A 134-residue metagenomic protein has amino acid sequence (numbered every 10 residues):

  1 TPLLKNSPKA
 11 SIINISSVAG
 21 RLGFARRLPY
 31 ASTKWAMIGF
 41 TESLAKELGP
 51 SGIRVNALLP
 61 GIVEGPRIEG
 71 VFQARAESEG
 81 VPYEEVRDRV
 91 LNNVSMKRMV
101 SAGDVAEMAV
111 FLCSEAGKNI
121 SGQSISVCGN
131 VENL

Functional and structural regions predicted by a protein language model:
T1-S11: A short helix-coil junction within the Rossmann-fold of NAD(P)-dependent oxidoreductases
S17: Residue(s) in the substrate-gating loop at a strand-loop-helix junction that position the organic substrate next
R21-L22, R98, A109-V110, S121-L134: Short C-terminal tail/terminal secondary-structure segment of NAD(P)H-dependent dehydrogenase/reductase domains
L22-L28, P50-S51, K97, E115: Active-site loop immediately N-terminal to the catalytic Tyr-X3-Lys motif of short-chain dehydrogenase/reductase
T33, T41: Active-site helix of classical SDR
I38, P60-G70, A74, S78: Short, flexible catalytic-loop segment of classical short-chain dehydrogenase/reductase
G49, R54, I120-G122: Short, small/polar-rich loop/turn modules that mediate ligand/substrate recognition or access, typified
E79-P82, V94-V105: A conserved structural motif in NAD(P)-dependent oxidoreductases
